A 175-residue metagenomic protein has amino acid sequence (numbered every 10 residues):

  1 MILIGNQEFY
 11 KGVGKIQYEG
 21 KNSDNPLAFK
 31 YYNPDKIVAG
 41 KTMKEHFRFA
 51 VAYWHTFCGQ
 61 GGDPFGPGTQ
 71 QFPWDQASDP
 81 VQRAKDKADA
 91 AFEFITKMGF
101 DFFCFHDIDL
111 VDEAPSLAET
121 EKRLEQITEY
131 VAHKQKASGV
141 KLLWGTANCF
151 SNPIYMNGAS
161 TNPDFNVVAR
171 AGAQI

Functional and structural regions predicted by a protein language model:
M1-Q174: N-terminal pre-domain/capping segments
